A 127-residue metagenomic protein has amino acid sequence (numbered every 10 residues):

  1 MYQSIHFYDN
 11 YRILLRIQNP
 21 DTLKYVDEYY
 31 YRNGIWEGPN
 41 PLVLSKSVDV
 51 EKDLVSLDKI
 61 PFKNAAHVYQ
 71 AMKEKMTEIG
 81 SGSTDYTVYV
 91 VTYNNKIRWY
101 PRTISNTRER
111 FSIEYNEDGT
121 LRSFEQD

Functional and structural regions predicted by a protein language model:
M1-E28, V88-E114: Exposed beta-strand-loop-beta-strand "reactive/processing" segments of non-cytosolic proteins
Q3, Y30-R32, Q70: Compositionally biased, intrinsically disordered low-complexity regions enriched in proline and serine
L14-L15, L23, L42-L44, L54-L57 (+1 more regions): Generic detector of leucine side chains in alpha-helical contexts
K24-V43, E109-D127: A short, surface-exposed beta-strand/turn
G34-S83: Long, charged/polar, surface-exposed segments that mediate recognition or autoinhibition
K63-D127: Extracytoplasmic electrostatic interaction patches
